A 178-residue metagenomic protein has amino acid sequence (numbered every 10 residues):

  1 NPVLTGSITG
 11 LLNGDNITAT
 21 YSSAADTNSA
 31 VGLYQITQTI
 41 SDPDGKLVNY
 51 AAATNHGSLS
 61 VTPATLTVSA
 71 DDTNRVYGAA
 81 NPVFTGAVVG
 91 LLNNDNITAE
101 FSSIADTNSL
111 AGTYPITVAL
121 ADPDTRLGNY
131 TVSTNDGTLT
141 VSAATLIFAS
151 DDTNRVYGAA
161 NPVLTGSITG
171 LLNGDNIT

Functional and structural regions predicted by a protein language model:
N1-T178: Solvent-exposed beta-strand/loop surfaces, strongest in extracytoplasmic domains of secreted and cell-surface proteins
